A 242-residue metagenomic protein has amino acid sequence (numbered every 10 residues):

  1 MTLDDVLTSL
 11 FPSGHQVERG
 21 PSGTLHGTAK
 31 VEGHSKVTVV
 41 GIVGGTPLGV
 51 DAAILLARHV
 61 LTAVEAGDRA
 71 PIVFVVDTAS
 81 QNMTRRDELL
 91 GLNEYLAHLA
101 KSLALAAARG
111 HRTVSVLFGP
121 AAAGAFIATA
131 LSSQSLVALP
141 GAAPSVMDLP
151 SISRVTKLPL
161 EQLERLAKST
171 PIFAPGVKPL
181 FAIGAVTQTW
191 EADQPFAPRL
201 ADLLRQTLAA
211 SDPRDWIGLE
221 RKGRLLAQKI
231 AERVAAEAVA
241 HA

Functional and structural regions predicted by a protein language model:
M1-Q16, V155, L160-A242: Amphipathic alpha-helical segments at domain termini/boundaries
D5-L7, S22-G23, H111: A binding-site-centric feature that preferentially detects glycan-recognition modules on secreted/surface proteins
V6, V31-A53: STAS-typified acidic loop motif
H15-G33: N-terminal short beta-loop-beta anion/metal-coordinating cradle
T38-V40, A57-R85: A structural preference for short, pocket-lining loop segments at secondary-structure junctions
G44-L48, N82, E88: Surface-exposed cleft-lining segments at the edges of enzyme active sites
G44-P47, A53-R69, K101-A108: A structural preference for long, well-packed, hydrophobic secondary-structure segments
T84-Q194, P198: Conserved catalytic cores of soluble enzyme domains, especially glycine-rich substrate-binding beta-alpha loops
